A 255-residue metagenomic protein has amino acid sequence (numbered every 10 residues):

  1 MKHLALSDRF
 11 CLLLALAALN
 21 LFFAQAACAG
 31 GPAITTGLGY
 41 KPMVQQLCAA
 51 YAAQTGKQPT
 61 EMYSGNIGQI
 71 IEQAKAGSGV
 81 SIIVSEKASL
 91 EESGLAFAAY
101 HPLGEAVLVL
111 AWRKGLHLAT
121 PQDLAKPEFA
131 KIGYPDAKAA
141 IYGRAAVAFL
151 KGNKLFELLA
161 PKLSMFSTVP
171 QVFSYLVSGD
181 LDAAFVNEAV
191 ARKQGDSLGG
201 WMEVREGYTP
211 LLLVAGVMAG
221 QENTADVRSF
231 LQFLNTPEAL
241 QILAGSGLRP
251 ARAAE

Functional and structural regions predicted by a protein language model:
K2-L14: Bacterial N-terminal signal peptides that target proteins for export
C11-A24: Bacterial N-terminal signal peptides
C28-S64, G68-E255: Exported/periplasmic ABC-transporter solute-binding proteins
